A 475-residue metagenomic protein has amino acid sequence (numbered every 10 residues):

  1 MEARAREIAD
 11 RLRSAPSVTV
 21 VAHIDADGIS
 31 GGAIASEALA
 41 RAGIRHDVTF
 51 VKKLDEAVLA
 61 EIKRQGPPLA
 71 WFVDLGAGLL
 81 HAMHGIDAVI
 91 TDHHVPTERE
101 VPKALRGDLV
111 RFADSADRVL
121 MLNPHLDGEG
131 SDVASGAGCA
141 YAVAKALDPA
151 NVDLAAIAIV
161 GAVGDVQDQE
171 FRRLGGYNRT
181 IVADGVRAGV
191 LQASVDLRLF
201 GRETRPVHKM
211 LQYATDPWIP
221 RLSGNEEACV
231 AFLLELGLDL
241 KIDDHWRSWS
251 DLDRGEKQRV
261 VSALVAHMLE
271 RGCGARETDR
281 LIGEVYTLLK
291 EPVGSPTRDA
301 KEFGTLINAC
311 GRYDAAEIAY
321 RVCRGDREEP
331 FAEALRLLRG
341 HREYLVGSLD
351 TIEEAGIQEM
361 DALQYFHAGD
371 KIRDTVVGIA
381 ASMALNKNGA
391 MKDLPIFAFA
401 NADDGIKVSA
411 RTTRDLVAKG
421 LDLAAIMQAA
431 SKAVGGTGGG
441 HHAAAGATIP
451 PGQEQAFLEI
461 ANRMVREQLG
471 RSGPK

Functional and structural regions predicted by a protein language model:
M1-L306, C310-K475: Replace "Mg2+/Mn2+-dependent" with "divalent metal-dependent
